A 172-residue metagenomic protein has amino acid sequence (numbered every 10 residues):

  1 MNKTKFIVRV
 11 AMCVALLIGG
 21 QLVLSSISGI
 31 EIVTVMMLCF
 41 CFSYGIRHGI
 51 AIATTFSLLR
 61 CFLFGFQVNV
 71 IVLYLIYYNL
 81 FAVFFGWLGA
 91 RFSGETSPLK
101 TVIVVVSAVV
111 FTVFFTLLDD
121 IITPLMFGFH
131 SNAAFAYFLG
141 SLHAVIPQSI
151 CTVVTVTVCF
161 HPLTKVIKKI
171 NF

Functional and structural regions predicted by a protein language model:
M1-A51: Hydrophobic transmembrane alpha-helices
M1-F6, I27-S28, S93-P98, F129-F135: Helix-boundary and loop/linker segments of multi-pass membrane transporters
L17-I32, T55-G89: Interfacial aromatic-anchored transmembrane helix boundaries in multi-pass membrane proteins
V33-T34, L38, H48-A53, S57-L58 (+2 more regions): Pore-lining transmembrane helices
L38, S57, A82-G86, D120 (+2 more regions): Transmembrane alpha-helix boundary and packing residues in multipass membrane permease domains and related
I50-R60, I103-T112: Central hydrophobic cores of alpha-helical transmembrane segments in multi-pass integral membrane proteins
Q67-V72, S97-F172: Membrane-embedded alpha-helical hairpins and interfacial helices in multi-pass inner-membrane proteins
